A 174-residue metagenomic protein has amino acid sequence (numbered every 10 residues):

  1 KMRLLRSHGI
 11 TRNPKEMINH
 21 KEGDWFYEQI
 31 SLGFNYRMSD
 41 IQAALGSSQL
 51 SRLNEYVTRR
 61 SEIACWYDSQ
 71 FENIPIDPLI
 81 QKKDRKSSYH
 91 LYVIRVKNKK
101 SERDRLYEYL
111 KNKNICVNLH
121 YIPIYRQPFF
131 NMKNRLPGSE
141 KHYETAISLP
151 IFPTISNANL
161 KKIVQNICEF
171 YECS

Functional and structural regions predicted by a protein language model:
K1-S174: PLP-dependent aminotransferase class I/II
